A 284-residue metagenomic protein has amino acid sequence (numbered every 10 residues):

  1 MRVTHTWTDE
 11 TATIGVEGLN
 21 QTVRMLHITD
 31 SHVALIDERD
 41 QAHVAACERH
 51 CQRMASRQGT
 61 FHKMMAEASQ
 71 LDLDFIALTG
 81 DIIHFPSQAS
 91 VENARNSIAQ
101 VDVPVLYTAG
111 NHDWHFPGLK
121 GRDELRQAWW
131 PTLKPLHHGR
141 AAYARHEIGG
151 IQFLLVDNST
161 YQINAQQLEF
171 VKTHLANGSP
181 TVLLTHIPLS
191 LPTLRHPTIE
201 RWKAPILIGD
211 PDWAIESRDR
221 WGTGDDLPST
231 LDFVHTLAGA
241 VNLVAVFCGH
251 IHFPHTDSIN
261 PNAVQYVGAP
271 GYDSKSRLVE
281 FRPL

Functional and structural regions predicted by a protein language model:
M1-V91: N-terminal active-site segment of His-dependent metallophosphoesterases
V3-E17, Q88, E92-V182, I206-D210 (+2 more regions): Extended active-site neighborhood of metal-dependent phosphoesterases/phosphodiesterases
T29-G59, H115-L136, T193, G222: Acidic/histidine-rich helix-loop elements that form or flank divalent-metal/phosphate-binding sites at the catalytic
D30, G80-D81, G110-N111, H186 (+1 more regions): Active-site glycine-centered loops adjacent to acidic/histidine catalytic or metal-binding residues that shape
V33, H84, D113-W114, L189-S190 (+1 more regions): Active-site micro-motifs of SAM-dependent methyltransferase domains
C51, I82-H84, D157-Q162, G222-T223: The substrate-binding groove and active-site-proximal loops of carbohydrate-active enzymes, especially glycoside
K63-F75, Q152, Y161-I259: His/acidic metal-ligating clusters that form di-metal
